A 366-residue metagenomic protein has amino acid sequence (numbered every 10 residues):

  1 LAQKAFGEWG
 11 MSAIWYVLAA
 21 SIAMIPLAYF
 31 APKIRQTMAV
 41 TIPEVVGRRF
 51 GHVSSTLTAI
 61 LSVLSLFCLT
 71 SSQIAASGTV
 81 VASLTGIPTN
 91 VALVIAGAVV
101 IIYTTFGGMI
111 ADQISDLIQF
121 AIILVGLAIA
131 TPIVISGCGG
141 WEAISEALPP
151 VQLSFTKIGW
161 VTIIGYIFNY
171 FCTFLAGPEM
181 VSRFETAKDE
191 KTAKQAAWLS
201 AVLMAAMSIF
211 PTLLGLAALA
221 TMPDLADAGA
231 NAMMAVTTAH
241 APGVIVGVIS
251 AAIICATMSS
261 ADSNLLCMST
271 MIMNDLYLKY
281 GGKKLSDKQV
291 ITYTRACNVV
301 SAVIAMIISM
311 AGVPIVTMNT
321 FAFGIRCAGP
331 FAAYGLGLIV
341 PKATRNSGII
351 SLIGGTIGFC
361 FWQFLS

Functional and structural regions predicted by a protein language model:
L1-S366: Membrane-embedded helix-loop-helix hairpins and adjacent transmembrane boundary segments in multi-pass transporters
